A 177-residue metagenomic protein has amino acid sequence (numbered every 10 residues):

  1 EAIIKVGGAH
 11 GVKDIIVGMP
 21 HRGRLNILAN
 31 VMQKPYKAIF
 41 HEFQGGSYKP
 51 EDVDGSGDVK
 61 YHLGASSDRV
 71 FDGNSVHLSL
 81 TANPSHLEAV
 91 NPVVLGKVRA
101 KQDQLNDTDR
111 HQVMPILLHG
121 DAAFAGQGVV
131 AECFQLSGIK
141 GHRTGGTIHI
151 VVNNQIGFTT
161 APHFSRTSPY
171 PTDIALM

Functional and structural regions predicted by a protein language model:
E1-I148, V152-T167, D173-I174: Conserved internal helical-beta-strand scaffold that buttresses enzyme catalytic cores
